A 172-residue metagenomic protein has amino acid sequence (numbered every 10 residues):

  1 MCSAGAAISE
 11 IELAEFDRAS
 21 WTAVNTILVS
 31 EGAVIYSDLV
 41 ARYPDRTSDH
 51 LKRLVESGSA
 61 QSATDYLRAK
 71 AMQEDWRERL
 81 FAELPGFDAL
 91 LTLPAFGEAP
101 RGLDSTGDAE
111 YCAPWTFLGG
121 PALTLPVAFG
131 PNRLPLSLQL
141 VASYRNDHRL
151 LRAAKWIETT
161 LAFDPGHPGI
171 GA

Functional and structural regions predicted by a protein language model:
M1-T22: Gly/Ser-rich, acidic/histidine-flanked active-site/gating loops
A14-F16, F96-E98, F129, G171: Conserved beta-strand edge residues that scaffold enzyme active sites
S20, P100-L103, L134, L150: Short glycine-/acidic-enriched loop or helix-start segments at secondary-structure transitions that form or flank
T22-V24, D38-L39, L67-R68, P94-P114: Short, surface-exposed loop/helix-turn segments at secondary-structure junctions that function as lids/hinges flanking
T26-F81, P126-S137: Short helix-loop capping/hinge segments that flank enzyme active sites or metal/cofactor-binding pockets
Q61, Y66-L67, A71, E78 (+1 more regions): Structural helix-boundary/capping segments
